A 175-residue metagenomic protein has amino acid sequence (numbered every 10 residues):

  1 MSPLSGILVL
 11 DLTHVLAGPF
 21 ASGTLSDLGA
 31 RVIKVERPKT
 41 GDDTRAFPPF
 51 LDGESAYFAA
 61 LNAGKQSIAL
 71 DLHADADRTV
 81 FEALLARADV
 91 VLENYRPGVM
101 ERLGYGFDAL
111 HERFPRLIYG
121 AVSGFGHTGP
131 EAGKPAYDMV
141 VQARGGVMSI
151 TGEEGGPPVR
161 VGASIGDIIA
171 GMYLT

Functional and structural regions predicted by a protein language model:
M1-T175: N-terminal helix-loop segment corresponding to the beta1-alpha1 unit of nucleotide/adenylate-binding folds
